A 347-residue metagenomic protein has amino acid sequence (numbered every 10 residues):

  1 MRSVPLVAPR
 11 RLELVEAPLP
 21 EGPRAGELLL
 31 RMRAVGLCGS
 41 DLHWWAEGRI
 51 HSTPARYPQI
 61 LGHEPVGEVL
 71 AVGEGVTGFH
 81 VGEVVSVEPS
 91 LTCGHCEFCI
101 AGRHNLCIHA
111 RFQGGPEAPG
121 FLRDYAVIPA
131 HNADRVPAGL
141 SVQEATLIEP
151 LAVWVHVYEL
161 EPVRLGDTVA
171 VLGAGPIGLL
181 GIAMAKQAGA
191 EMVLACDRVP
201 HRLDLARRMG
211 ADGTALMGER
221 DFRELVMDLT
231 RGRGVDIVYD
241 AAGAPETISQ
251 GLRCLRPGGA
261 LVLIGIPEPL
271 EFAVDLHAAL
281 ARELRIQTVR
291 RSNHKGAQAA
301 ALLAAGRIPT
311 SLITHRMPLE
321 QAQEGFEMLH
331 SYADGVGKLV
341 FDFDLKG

Functional and structural regions predicted by a protein language model:
M1-S3, S249-L252, N293, A297-G347: C-terminal hydrophobic helical "lid"/dimerization subdomain of Rossmann-like NAD(P)H-dependent oxidoreductases
S3-G22, G39-A71, S86, C107-P119: N-terminal glycine-rich cofactor-binding segment
P20-V35, I50-E97, P137-G139: Glycine-rich beta-strand-centered segment in the early N-terminal region that forms part of a ligand/cofactor-binding
C38, P89-D134, A138: Cysteine-cluster motifs in flexible loop/terminal segments that predominantly coordinate metals
H131, L140-R220, E224-L225, H315: Mid-domain Rossmann-like dinucleotide-binding core that forms the NAD(H)/NADP(H) cofactor-binding site
E161, D204, R208-R285, D344-G347: Glycine-rich cofactor phosphate-binding loops and adjacent beta1-alpha1 units of small-molecule cofactor enzyme domains
A260, A273-L312: Rossmann-fold dehydrogenase core element
